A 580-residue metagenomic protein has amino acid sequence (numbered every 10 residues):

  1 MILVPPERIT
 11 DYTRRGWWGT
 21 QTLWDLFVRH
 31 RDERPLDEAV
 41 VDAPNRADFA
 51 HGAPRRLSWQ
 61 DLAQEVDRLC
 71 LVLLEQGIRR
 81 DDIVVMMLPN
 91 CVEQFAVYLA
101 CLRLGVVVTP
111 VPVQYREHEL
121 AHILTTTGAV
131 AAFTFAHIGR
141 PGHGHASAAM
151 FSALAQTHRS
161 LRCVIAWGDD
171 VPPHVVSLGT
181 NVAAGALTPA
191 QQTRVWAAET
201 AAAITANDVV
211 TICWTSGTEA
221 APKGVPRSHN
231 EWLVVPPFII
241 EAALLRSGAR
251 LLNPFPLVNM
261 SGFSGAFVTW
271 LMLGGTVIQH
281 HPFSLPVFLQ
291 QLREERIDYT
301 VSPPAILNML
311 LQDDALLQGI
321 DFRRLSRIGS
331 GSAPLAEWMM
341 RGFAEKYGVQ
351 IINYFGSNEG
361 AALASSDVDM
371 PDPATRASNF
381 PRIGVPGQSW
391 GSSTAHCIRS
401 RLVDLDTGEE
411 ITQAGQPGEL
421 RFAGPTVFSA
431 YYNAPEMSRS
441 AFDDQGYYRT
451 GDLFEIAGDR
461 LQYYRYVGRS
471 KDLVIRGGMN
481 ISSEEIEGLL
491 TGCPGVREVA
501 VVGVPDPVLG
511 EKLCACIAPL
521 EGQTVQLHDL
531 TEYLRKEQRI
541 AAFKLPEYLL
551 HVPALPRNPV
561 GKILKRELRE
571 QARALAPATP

Functional and structural regions predicted by a protein language model:
I2-R8, L26-L57, G168, P172: AMP-dependent adenylate-forming
G19, A39-C91, F95-L99, R116-A121 (+2 more regions): Conserved AMP-binding/adenylate-forming core of the ANL superfamily
R56-Q60, A201-A203, V210-V234: Conserved AMP-binding A3 loop
V106-G185, E521-Q523: Structural core segment of the AMP-binding/adenylate-forming
Y115-H122, A132-T134, T300, G424 (+5 more regions): AMP-binding/adenylate-forming catalytic core of the ANL superfamily
L233-R250, V258-Y299, L307, D313-D314: Conserved AMP-binding/adenylation subdomain of ANL enzymes
R293, I328, L335-Y354, N358-Y463 (+3 more regions): Conserved AMP-binding/adenylate-forming
R539-I563, T579-P580: AMP-binding/adenylate-forming catalytic domain of the ANL superfamily
